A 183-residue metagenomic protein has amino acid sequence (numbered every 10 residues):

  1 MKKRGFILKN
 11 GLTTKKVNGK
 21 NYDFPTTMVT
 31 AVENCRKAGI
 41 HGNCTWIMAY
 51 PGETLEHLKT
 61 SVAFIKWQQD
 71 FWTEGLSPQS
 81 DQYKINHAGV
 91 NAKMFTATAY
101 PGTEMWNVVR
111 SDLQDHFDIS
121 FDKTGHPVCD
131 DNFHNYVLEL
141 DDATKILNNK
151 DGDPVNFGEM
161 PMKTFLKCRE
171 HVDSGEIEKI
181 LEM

Functional and structural regions predicted by a protein language model:
M1-M183: A structural motif corresponding to the C-terminal lobe/cap of the Radical SAM core domain
